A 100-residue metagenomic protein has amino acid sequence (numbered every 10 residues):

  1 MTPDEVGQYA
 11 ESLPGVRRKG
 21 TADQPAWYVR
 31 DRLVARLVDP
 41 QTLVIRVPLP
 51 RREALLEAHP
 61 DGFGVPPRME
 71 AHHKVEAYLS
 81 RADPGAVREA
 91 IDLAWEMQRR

Functional and structural regions predicted by a protein language model:
M1-R100: Charge-dense, helix-prone N-terminal extensions
